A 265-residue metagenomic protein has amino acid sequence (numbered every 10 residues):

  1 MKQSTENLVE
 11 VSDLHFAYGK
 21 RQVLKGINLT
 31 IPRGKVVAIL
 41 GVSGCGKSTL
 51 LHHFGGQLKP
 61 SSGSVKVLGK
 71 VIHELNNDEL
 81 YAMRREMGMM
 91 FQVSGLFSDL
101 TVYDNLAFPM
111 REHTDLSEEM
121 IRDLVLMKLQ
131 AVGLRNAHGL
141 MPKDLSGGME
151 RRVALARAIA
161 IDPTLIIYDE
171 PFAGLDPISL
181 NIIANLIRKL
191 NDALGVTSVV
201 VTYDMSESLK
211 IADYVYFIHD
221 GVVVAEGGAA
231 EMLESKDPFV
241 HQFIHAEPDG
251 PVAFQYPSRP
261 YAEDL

Functional and structural regions predicted by a protein language model:
G55: Helix-to-loop junction immediately C-terminal to a conserved catalytic motif
K70-V71, E118-N136: Conserved ABC ATPase "signature" region
L100-F108: Short coil-to-helix segment of the ABC ATPase nucleotide-binding domain corresponding to the Q-loop/switch region
M141-L145, M149: Conserved ABC ATPase signature
D162: Conserved catalytic motifs of ABC-family nucleotide-binding domains
I166-D169: Catalytic Walker B motif of ABC-type/P-loop ATPase nucleotide-binding domains
